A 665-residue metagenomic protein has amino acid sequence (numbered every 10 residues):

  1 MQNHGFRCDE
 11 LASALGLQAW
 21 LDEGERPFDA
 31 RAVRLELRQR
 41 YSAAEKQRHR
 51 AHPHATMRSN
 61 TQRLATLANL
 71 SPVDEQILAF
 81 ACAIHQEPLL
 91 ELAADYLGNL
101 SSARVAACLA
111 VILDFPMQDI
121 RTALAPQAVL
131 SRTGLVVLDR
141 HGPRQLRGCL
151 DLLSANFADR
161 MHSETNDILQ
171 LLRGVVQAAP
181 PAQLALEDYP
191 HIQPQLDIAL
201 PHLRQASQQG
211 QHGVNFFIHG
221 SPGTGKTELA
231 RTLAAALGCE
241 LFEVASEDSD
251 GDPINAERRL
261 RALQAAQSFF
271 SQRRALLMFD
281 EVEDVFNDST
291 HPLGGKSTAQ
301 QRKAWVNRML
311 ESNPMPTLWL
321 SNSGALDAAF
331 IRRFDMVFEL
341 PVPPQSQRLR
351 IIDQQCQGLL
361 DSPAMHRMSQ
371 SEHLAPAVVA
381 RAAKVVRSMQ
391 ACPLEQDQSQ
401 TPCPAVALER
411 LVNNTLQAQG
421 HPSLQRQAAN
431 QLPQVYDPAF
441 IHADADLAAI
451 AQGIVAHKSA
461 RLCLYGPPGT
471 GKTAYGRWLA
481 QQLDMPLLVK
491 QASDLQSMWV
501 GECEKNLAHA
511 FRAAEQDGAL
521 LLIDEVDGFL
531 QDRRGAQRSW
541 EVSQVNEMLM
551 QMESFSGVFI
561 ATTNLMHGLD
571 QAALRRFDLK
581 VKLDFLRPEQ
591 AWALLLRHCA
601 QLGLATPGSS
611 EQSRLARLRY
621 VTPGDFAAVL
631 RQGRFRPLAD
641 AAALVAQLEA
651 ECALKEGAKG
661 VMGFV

Functional and structural regions predicted by a protein language model:
M1-S221, L229-K303, R308-P314, F635-V665: Intrinsically disordered, low-complexity N-terminal extensions of AAA+/P-loop NTPases that precede the structured
H54, L67-A68, Y96-N99, D119-A123 (+9 more regions): Conserved phosphate/pyrophosphate-binding and hydrolysis machinery centered on Walker-type P-loop NTPases, extending
R58-S59, A103-R104, S346, R350 (+2 more regions): A generic alpha-helix surface/boundary motif
T61-L64, P180-E187, R333, V337 (+4 more regions): Short hinge/gating elements
Q177-L184, A428-L432, A456, Q491: Short glycine/proline-rich turn/loop motifs
Q193-L359, D437-S609: Walker A/P-loop NTP-binding motif of AAA+ ATPase domains
Q357-V455, G469, Q481, R576 (+1 more regions): C-terminal alpha-helical "lid" subdomain
